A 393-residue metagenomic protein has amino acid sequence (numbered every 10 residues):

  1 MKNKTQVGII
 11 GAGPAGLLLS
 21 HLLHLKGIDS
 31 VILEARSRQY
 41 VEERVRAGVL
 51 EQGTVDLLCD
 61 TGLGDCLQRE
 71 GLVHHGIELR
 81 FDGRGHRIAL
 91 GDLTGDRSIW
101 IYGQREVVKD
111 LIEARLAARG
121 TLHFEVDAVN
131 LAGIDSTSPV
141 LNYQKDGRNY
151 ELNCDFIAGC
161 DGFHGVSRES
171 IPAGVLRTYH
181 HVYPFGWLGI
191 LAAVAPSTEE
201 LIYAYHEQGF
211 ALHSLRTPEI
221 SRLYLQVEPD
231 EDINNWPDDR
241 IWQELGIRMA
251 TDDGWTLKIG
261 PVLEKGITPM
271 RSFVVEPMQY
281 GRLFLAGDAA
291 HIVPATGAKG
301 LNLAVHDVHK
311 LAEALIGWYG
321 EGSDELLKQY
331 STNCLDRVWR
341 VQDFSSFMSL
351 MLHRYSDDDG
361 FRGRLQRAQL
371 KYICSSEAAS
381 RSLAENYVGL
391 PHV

Functional and structural regions predicted by a protein language model:
M1-V7, L25-K26: Extreme N-terminal leader/targeting segments of oxidoreductases
N3-K4, A298, E313-V393: C-terminal helical "tail/cap" subdomain of flavin- and related membrane-associated enzymes
I10-L25, L111, G266-D343, F347: Conserved mid-domain beta->alpha element of the FAD-binding
H24-V45: Glycine-rich FAD pyrophosphate-binding loop
I32-L33, G159, A204, A286: Generic enzyme active-site microenvironment
E43-R46, E51-A118, A132, Q342: Active-site-adjacent segment of FAD-dependent monooxygenases/related oxidoreductases
E113, G120, V126-N130, D135-G266 (+1 more regions): Conserved FAD-binding catalytic core of PHBH/FMO-like flavoproteins
